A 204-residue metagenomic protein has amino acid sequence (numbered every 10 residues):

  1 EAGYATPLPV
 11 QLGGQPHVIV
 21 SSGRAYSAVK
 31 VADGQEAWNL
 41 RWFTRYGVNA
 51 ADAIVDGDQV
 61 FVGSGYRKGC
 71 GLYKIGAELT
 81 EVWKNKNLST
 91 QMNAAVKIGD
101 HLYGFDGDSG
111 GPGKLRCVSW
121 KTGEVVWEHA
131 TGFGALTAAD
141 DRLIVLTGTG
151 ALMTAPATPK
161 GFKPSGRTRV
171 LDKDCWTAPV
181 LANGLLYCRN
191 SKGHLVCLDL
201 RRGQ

Functional and structural regions predicted by a protein language model:
E1-Q15, N39-D56, G63-R67, W83-K97 (+3 more regions): Extracytoplasmic beta-rich repeat domains
S21-G23, G65, G107-S109, G148 (+3 more regions): Short loop/turn segments immediately following the C-termini of beta-strands
A28, R67-Y73, G110-R116, G150-A155 (+1 more regions): Structural motif
K30-G34, K74-E78, S119-T122, P156-K160 (+1 more regions): Short loop/turn segments that connect beta-strands within beta-propeller blades
C70, G150, D174-Q204: Blade-level signature of beta-propeller repeat domains, shared across WD40, Kelch, NHL, RCC1 and BNR/Asp-box propellers
V126-P164: C-terminal hydrophobic structural anchor segments that stabilize assembly/packing rather than catalytic chemistry
